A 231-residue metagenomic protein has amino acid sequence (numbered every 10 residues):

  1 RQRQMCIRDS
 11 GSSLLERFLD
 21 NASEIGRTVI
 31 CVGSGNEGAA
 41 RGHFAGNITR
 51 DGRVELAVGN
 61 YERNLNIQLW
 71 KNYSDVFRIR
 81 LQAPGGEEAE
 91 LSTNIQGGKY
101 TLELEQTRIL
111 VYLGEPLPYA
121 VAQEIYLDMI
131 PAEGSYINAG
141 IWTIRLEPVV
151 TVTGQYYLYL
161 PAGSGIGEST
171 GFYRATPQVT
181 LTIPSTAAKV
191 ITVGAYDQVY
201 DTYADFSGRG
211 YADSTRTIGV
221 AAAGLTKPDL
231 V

Functional and structural regions predicted by a protein language model:
R1-Q4, R8-V231: Loop-rich non-cytosolic ectodomains and luminal regions
